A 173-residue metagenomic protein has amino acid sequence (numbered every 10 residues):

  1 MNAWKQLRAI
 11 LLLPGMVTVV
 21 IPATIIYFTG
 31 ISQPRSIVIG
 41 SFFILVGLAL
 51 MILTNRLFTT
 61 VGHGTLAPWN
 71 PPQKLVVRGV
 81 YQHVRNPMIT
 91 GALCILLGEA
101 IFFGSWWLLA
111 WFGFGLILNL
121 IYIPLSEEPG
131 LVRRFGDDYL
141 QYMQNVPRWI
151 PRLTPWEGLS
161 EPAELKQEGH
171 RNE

Functional and structural regions predicted by a protein language model:
M1-Y81, T90-E173: Membrane-anchoring alpha-helices and their flanking helix-loop junctions
N86: Extended, alpha-helix-rich binding/interface surfaces that flank or overlap catalytic cores and mediate recognition
